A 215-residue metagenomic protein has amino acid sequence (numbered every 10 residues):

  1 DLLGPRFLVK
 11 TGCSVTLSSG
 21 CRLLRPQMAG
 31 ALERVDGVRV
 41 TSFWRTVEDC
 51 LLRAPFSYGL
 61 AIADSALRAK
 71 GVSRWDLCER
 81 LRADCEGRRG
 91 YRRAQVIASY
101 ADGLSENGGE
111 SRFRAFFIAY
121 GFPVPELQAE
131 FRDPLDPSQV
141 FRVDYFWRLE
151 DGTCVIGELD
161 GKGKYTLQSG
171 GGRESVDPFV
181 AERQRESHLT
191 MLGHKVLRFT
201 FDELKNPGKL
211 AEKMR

Functional and structural regions predicted by a protein language model:
D1-G90: Short gly/ser-rich loop at a beta-strand->alpha-helix junction or flexible surface loop bordering the NTP-binding
L67-R215: Surface segments flanking catalytic/ligand-binding clefts of nucleic-acid enzymes
